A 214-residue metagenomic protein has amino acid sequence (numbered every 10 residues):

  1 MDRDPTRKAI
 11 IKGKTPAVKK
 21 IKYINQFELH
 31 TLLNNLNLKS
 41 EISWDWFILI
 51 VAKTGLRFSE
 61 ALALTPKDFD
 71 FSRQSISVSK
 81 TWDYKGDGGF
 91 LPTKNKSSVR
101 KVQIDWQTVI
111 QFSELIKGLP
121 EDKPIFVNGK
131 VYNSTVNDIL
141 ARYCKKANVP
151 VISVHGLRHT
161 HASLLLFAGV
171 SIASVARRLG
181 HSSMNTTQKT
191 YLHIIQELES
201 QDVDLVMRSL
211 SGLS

Functional and structural regions predicted by a protein language model:
M1-T6, F71-S77, K117-L119, S214: Proline-centered turn/helix-capping motifs that create local helix->coil transitions or kinks
D2-L62, S72: Basic, Lys/Arg- and aromatic-enriched nucleic-acid-binding interface segment
Q26-L29, T81, D105-V149: Active-site/catalytic core of tyrosine-dependent DNA strand-transfer enzymes
L32-N35, D87-P92, K189, H193-S214: DNA/chromatin major-groove-contacting recognition/catalytic segments
S43-D45, G129-N133, P150-G169: Short basic/aromatic active-site micro-motif
L49, K53-E60, R142, K146 (+4 more regions): C-terminal catalytic core of tyrosine-transesterase DNA break-rejoin enzymes
R73, P92-V99, Q103-T108, E114 (+1 more regions): C-terminal secondary-structure termini that scaffold catalytic or DNA-interacting sites
S79-S97: Short, flexible, glycine-rich and Lys/Arg-enriched loop motifs at helix boundaries that contact anionic partners
